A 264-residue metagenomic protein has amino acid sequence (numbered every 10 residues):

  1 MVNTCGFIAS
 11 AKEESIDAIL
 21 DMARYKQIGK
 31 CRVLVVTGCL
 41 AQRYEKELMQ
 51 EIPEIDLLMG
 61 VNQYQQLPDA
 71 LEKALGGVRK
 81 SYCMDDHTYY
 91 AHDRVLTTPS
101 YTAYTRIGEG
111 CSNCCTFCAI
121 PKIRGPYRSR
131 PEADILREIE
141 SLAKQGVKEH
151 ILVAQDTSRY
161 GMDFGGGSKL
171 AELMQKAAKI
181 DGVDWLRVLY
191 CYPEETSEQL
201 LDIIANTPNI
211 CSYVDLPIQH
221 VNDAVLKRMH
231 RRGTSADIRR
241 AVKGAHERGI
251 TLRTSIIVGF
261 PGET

Functional and structural regions predicted by a protein language model:
V2-Y160, Q199, I210, V214 (+2 more regions): Proteins enriched for Cys/Gly/acidic motifs involved in redox and nucleic-acid/cofactor modification
L34-G38, R43, K144-T264: Conserved SAM/AdoMet-binding glycine-rich loop
